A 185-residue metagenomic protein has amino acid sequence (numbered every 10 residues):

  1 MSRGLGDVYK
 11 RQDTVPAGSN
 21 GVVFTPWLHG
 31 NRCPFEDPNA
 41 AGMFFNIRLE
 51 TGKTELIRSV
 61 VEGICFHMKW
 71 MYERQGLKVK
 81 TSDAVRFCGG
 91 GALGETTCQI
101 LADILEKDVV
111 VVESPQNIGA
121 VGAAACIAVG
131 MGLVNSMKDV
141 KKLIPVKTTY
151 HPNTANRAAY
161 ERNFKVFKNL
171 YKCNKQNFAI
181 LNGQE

Functional and structural regions predicted by a protein language model:
M1-Y9: Single conserved hydrophobic/aromatic residue that forms the stacking wall/gate of nucleotide- or nucleobase-binding
R3, M131-E185: Acidic, glycine/GT-rich loop-and beta-edge segments that sit at the periphery of enzyme/chaperone cores
K10, G18, E73, L77 (+2 more regions): N-terminally biased helix-coil "hinge/interface" segments that flank
S19-V111: Activation-segment/catalytic-loop signature of the eukaryotic protein kinase fold
F45, L105-V112, P145-N156: Short beta-alpha connecting loops at secondary-structure transitions that line or flank enzyme active sites
R58, E62, Q99-A102, S114-L143: Glycine-rich phosphate-binding/hydrolytic loop that grips phosphoryl groups
